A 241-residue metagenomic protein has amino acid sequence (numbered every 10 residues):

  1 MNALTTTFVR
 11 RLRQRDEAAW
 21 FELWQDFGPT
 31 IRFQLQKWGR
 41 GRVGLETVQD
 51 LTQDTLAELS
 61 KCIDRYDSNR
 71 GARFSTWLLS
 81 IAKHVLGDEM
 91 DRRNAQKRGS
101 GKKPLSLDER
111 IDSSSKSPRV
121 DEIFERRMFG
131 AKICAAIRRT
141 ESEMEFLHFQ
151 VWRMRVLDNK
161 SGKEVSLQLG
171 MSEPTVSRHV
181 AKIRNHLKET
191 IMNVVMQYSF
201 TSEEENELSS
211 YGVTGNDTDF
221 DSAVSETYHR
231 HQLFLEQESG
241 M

Functional and structural regions predicted by a protein language model:
M1-M241: Intrinsic, short, N-terminal disordered tails of RNA polymerase sigma-factor systems
